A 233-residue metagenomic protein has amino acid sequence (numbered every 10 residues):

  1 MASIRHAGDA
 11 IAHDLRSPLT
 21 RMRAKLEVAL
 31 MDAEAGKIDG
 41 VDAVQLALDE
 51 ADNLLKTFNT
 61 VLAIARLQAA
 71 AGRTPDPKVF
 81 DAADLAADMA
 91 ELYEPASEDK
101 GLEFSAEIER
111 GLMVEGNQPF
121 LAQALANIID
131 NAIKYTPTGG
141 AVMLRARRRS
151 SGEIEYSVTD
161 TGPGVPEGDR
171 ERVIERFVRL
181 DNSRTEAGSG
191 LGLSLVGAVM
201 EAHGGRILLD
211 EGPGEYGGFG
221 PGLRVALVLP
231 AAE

Functional and structural regions predicted by a protein language model:
L46-L54: Short alpha-helical segment of the dimerization/phosphotransfer core of two-component systems
Q68-P75, M113-G116: Conserved micro-motifs of the catalytic ATP-binding
K78, E98, E103-M113: Conserved catalytic submotifs in the C-terminal HATPase_c
A132-I133: Short helix-loop "hinge" at the ATP-lid/N-box region of the Bergerat-fold HATPase_c
G139-G152: Short beta-strand/loop element within the Bergerat-fold HATPase_c
V165-F177: Short conserved segment of the HATPase_c
